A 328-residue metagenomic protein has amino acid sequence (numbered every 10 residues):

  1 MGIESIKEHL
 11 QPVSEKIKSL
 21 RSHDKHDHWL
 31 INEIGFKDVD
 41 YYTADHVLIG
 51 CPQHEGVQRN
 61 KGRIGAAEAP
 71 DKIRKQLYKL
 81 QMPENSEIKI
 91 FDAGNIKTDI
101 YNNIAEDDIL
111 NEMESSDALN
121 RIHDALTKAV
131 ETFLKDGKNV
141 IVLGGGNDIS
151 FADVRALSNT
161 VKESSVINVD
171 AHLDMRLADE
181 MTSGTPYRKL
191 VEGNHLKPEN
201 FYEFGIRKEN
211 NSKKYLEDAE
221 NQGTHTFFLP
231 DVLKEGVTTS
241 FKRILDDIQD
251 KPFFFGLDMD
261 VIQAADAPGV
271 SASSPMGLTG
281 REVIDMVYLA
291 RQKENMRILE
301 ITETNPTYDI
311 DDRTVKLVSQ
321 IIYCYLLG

Functional and structural regions predicted by a protein language model:
G2-G328: Conserved alpha-helical scaffold segments that buttress catalytic/binding sites
